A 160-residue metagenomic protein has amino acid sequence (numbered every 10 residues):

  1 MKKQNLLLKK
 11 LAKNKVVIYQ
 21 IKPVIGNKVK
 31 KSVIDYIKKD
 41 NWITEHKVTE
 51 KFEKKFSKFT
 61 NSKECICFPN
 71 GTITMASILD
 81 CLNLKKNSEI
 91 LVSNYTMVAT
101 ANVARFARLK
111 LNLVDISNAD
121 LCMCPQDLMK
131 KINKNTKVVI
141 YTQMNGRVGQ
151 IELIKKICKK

Functional and structural regions predicted by a protein language model:
M1-C81, K85, F106, Y141: Conserved PLP-binding active-site segment in aminotransferase class I/II-type PLP enzymes
V29, V48, V103, C124 (+1 more regions): Residues at alpha-helix caps and immediate loop-helix transition turns in enzyme cores, especially N- and C-cap
N41-E45, D115-A119, M144: Short, flexible loop segments at the rims of nucleotide/cofactor-binding pockets, characterized by
N70, Y95, M144: Flexible loop residues that form catalytic and substrate-binding hotspots at small-molecule/glycan-binding clefts
I78-K130: Conserved PLP-anchoring active-site segment centered on the Schiff-base-forming lysine
A119-K160: Active-site phosphate-binding strand-loop segment of PLP-dependent enzymes
